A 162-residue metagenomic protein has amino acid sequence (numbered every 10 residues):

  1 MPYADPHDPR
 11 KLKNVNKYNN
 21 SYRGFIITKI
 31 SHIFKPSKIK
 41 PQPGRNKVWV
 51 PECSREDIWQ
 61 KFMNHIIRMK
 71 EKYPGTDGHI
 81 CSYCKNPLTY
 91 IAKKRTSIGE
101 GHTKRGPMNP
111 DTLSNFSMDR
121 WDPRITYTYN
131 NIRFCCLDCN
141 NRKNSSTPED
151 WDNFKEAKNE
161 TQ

Functional and structural regions predicted by a protein language model:
M1-A4: Primarily low-complexity, compositionally biased regions used by nucleic-acid-associated proteins for macromolecular
R10, N14-Y83, R124: Short, charged surface segments at domain edges that flank catalytic/cofactor-binding sites
F25, F34, W59-F62, Y90 (+4 more regions): Phenylalanine-focused residue identity feature
K38, Q42, I91-K94, R142-S146 (+1 more regions): Generic macromolecular interface patches on structured domains
S82, N86-F134, K143: Histidine-centered nuclease catalytic patch
T126, N130-Q162: A detector for short metal-coordination/catalytic motifs
